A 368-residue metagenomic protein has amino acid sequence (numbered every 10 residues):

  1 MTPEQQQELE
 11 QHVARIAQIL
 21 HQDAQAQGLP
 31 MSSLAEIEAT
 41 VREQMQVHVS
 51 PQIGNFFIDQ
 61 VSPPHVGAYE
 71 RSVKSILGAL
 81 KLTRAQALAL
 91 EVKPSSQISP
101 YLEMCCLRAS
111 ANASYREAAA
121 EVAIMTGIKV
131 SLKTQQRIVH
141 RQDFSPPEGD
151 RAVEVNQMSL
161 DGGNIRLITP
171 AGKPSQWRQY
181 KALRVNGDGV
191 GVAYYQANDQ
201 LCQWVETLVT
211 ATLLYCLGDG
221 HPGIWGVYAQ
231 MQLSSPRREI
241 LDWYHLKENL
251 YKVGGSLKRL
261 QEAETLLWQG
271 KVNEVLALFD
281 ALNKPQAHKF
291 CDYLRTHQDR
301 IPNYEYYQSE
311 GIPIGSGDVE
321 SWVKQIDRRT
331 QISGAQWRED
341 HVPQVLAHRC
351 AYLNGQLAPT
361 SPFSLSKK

Functional and structural regions predicted by a protein language model:
M1-P51, L82-K368: Catalytic center-proximal scaffold of phosphoryl-transfer enzymes
F56-V92: Structured, charged N-terminal subsegments at the starts of enzyme catalytic cores and at intra-chain domain/subunit
